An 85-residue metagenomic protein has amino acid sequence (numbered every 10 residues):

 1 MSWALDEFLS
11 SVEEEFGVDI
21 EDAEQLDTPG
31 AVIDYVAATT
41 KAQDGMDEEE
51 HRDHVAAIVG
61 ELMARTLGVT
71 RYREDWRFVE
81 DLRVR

Functional and structural regions predicted by a protein language model:
M1-R85: Phosphopantetheine-dependent thiolation modules in NRPS/PKS and related acyl-activating systems
